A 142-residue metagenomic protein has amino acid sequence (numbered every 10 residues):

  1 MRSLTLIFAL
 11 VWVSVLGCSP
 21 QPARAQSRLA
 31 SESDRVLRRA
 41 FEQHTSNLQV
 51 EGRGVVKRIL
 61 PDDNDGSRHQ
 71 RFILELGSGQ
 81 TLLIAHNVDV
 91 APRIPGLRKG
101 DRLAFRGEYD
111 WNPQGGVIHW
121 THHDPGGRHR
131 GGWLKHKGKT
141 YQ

Functional and structural regions predicted by a protein language model:
M1-L4: Positively charged n-region of N-terminal signal peptides that target proteins for export
I7-G17: Bacterial N-terminal signal peptides
C18-Q142: OB-fold and OB-like single-stranded nucleic-acid-recognition modules and their adjacent interaction interfaces
